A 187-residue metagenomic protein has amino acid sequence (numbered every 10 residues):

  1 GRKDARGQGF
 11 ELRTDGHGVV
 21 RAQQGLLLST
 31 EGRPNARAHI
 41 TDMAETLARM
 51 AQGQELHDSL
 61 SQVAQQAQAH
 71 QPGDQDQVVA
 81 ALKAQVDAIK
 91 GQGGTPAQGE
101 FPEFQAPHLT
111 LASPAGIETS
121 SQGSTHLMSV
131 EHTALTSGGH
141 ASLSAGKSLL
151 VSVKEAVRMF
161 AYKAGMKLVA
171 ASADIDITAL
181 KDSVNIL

Functional and structural regions predicted by a protein language model:
G1-L187: Amphipathic alpha-helical and helix-coil boundary elements used as assembly and membrane-proximal scaffolds
